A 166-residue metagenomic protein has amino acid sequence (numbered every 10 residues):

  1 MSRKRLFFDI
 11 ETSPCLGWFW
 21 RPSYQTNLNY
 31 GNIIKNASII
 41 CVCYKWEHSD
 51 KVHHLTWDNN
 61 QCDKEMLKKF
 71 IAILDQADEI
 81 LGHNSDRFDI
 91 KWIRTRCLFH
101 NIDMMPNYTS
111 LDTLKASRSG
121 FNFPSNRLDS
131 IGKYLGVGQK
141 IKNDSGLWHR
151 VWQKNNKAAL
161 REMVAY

Functional and structural regions predicted by a protein language model:
M1-D75: Conserved RNase H-like, two-metal-ion catalytic cores of nucleic-acid enzymes
S2-K4, N36-H53, Q76-Y166: Metal-dependent phosphoesterase core characteristic of DEDDh/y 3'-5' exonuclease domains
